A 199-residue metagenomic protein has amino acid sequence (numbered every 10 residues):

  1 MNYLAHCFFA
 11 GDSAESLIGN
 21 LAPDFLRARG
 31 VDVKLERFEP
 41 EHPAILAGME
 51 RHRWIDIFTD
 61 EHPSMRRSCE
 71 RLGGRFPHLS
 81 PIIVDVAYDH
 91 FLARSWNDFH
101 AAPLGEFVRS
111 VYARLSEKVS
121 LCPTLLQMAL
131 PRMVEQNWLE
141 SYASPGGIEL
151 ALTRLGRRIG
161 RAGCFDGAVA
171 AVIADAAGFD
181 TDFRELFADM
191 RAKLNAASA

Functional and structural regions predicted by a protein language model:
M1-H100, A171-A199: An N-terminal structural lobe/cap that precedes and organizes the functional/catalytic core across diverse proteins
E106-A192: An amphipathic alpha-helical core segment
